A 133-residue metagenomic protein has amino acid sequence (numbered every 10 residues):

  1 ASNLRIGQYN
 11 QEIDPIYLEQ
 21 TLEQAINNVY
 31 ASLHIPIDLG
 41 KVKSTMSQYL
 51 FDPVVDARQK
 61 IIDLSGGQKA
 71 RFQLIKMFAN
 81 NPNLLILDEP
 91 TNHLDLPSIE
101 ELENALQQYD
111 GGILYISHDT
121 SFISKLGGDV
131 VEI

Functional and structural regions predicted by a protein language model:
A1-I133: ABC ATP-binding cassette signature C-motif
